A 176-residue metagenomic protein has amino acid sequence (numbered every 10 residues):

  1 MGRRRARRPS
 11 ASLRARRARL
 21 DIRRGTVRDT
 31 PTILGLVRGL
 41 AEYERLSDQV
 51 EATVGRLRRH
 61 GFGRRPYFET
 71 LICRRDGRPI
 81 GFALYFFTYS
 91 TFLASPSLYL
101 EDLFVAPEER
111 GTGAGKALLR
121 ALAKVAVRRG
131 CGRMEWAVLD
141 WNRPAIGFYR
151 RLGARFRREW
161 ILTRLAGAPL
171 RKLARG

Functional and structural regions predicted by a protein language model:
D21-I33, L46: A short beta-loop-alpha structural element at the N-terminal edge of CoA-dependent acyl/N-acetyltransferase catalytic
L34-H60: Conserved GNAT-fold acetyl-CoA-binding loop/helix
R59-I72, Y99: A short helix-loop-beta-strand connector motif used in the catalytic cores of GNAT acetyltransferases and, in some
E69-A83: Conserved beta-hairpin
Y85-F92: A conserved beta-strand-loop-helix scaffold within acyl/acetyltransferase catalytic domains
K116, R120, D140-E159: Conserved active-site alpha-helix within GNAT-family acetyltransferase domains
V127-A137: Conserved GNAT acetyl-CoA-binding A-motif
W136-A145, R164-A168: Conserved beta-strand-loop-alpha-helix junction that forms the acyl-donor binding cleft
